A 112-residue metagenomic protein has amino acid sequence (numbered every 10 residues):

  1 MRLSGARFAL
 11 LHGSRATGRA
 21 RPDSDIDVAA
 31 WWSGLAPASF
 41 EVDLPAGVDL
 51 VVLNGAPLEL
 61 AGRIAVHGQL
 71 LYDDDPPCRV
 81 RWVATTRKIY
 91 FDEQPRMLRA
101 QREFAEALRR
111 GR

Functional and structural regions predicted by a protein language model:
M1-F8, A16-P22, W31-R112: Catalytic core of pol beta-like nucleotidyltransferases
D27-A29: Short, well-ordered beta-strand segments
